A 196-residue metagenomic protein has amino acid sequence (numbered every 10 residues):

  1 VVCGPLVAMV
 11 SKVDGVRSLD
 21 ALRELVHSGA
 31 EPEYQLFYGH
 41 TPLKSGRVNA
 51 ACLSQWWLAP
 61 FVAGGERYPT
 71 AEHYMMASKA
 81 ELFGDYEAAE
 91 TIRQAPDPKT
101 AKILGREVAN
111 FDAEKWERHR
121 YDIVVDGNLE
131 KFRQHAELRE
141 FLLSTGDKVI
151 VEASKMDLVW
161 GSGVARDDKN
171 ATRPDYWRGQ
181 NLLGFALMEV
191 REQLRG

Functional and structural regions predicted by a protein language model:
A8-G196: Charged, low-complexity intrinsically disordered segments
